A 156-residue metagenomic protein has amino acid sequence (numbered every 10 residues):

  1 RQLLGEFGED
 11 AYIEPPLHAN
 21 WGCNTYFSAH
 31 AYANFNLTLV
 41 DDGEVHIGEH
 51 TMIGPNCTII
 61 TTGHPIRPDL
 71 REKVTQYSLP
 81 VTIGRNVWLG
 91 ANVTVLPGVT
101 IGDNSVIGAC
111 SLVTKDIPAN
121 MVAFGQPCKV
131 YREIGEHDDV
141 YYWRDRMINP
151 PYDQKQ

Functional and structural regions predicted by a protein language model:
R1-D10, Q126-Q156: Terminal amphipathic alpha-helical/low-complexity segments used for targeting or macromolecular assembly
Y12-E14: Conserved short histidine dyad/triad with adjacent acidic residue
L17-F27, Y32-T100, Q126-P127, R132-W143: Flexible, glycine/small-residue-enriched loop-and-beta-strand segment within the central core of proteins
I59, L112, V122: Conserved sequence/active-site signature of Rossmann-fold short-chain dehydrogenase/reductase
T100, K115-D116: Conserved functional loop/turn residues at catalytic and ligand-binding sites
P118-A119, F124-P127: Acidic, glycine-centered active-site loop in nucleotide-sugar glycosyltransferases
